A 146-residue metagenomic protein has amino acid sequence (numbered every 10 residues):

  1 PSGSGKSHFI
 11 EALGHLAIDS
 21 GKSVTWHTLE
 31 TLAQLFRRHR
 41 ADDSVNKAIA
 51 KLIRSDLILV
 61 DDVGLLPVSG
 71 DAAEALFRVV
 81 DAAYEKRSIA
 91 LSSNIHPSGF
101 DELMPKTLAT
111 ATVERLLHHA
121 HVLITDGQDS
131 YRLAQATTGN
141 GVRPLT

Functional and structural regions predicted by a protein language model:
P1-F9: Walker A/P-loop nucleotide-binding motif
K6, D61-D62: Acidic active-site catalytic centers that drive phospho-/nucleotidyl reactions and related ester hydrolyses
A12, L16: Active-site signature of alpha/beta-hydrolase-fold catalytic machinery across serine- and Asp/Cys-nucleophile hydrolases
I18, S23-H27, T31-L57, V63-T146: Replace "adjacent to P-loop NTPase cores in ATP/GTP-dependent enzymes" with "adjacent to NTP-binding cores
